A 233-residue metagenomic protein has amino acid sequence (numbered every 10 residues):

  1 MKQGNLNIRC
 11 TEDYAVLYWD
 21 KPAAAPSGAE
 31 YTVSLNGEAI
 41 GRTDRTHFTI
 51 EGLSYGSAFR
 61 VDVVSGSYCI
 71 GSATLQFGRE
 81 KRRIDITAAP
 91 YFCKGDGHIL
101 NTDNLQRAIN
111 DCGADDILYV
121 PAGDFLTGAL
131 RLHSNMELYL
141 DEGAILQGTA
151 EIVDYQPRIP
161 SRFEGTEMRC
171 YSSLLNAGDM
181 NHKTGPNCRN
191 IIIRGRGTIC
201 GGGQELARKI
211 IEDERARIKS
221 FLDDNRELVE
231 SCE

Functional and structural regions predicted by a protein language model:
M1-E233: Extracellular/periplasmic carbohydrate-active domains that bind, remodel, or depolymerize complex polysaccharides
